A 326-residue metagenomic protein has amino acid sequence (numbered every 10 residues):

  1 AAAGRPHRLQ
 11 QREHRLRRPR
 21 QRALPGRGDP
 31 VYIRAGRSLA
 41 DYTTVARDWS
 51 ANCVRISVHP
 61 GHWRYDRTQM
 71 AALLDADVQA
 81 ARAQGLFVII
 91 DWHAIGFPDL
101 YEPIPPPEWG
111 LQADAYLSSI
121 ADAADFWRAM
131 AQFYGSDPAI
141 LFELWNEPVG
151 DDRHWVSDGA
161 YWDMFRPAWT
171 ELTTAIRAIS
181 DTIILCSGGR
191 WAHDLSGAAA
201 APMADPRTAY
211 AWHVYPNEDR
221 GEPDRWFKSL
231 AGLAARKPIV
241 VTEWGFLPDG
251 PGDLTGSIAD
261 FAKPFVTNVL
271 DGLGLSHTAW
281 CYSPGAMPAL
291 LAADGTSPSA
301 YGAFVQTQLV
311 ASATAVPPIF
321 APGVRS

Functional and structural regions predicted by a protein language model:
A1-C53, T307-A313, P318-A321, R325: N-terminal carbohydrate-binding accessory modules
G4-L16, R20, F87-I90, I104-P105 (+2 more regions): Short, charge-rich amphipathic segments
P6-H7, H14, A23, H59-H62 (+5 more regions): Histidine (H) residue identity feature
G26, V58-P60, W92-A94, N146 (+1 more regions): A mature extracytoplasmic/lumenal domain signature
I33-G36, T43, Q112-D114, A124-L141 (+4 more regions): Extracellular glycoside hydrolase catalytic/binding regions
R37-E108, I120-A129, F133, F165-S180 (+1 more regions): Aromatic-lined substrate-binding rim segments of carbohydrate-active enzymes
A115-S119: Short, compositionally biased strand/turn segments that nucleate or flank brief secondary-structure elements
